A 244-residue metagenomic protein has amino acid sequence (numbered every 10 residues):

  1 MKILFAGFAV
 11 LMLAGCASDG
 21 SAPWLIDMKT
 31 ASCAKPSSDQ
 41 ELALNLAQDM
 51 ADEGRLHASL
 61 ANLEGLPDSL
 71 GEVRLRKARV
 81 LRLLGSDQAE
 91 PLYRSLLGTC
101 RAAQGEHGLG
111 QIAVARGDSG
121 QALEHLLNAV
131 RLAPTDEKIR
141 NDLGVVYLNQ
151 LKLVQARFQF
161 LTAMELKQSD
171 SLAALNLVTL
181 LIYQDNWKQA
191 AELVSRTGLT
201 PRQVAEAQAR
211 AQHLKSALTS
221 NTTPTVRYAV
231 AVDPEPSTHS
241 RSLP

Functional and structural regions predicted by a protein language model:
G15-E72, L83, E235-P244: N-terminal leader/linker segments that initiate helical-solenoid repeat arrays
S21-I26, T30-A31, L180-P244: Terminal, low-structured helical/coil segments at or just beyond the last alpha-helical repeat
Q40, G71-R74, A103-Q104, E137-K138 (+2 more regions): Helix-start (N-cap) detector for alpha-helical repeat units in TPR-like alpha-solenoids, especially tetratricopeptide
A51, L81-R82, V114, L148 (+1 more regions): Position-specific recognition of the canonical hydrophobic site in helix A of tetratricopeptide repeat
L66-S69, G98-C100, L132, E165-K167 (+1 more regions): Structural marker of alpha-solenoid helical repeat scaffolds
